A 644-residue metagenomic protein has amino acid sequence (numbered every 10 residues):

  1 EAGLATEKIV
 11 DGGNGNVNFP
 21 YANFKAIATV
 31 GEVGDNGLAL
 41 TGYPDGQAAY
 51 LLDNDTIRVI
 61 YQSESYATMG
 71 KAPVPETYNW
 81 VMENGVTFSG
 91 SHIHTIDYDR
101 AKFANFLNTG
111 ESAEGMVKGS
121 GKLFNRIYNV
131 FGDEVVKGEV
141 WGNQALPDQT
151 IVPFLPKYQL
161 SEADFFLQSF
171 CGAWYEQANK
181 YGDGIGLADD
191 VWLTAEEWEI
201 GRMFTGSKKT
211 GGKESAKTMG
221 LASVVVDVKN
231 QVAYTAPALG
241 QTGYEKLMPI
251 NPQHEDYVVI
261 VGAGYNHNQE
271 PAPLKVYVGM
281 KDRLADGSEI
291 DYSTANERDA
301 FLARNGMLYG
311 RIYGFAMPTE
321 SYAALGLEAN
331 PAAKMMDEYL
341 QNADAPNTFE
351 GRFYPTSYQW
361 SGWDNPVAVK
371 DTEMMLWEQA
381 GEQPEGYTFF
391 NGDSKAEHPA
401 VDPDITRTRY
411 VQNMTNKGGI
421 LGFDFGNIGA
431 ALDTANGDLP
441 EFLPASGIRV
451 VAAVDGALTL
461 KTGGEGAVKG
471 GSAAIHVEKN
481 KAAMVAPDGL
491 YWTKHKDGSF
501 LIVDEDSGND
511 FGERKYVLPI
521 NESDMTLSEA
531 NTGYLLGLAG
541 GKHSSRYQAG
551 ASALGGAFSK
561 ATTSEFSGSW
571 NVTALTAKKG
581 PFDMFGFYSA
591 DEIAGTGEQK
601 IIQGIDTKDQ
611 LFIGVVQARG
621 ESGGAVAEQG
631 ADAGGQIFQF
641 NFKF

Functional and structural regions predicted by a protein language model:
E1-F644: Conserved small-residue
